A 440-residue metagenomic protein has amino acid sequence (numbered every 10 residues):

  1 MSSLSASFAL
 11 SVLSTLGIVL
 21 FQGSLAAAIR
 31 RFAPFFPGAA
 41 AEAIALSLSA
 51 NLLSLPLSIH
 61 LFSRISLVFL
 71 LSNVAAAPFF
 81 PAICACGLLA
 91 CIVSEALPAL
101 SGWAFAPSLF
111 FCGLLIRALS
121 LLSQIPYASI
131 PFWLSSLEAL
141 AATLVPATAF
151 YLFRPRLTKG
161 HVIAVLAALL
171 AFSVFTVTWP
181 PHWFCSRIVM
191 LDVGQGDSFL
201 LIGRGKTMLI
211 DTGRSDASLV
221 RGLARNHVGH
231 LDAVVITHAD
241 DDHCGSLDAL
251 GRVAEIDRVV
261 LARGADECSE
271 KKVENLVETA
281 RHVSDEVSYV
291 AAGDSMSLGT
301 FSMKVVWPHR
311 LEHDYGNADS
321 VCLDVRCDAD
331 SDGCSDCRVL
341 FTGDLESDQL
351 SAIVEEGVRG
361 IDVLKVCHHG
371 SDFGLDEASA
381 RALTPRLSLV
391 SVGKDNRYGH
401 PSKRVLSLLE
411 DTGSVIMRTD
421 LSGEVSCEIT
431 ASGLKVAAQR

Functional and structural regions predicted by a protein language model:
M1-S5, E95-P98: Helix-coil boundary and interhelical linker segments in multi-pass alpha-helical membrane proteins
S2-S7, S63-I65, F153-K159: Transmembrane helix interruption/hinge and helix-loop junction motifs
S3-T15, L134-A142: Loop-to-transmembrane alpha-helix initiation sites
L4, H60, D314-G316: Short histidine-centered beta-strand/loop micro-motifs that create catalytic or ligand/metal-coordination sites
S14-T15, S47, S54, T237 (+2 more regions): Ser/Thr-centric signal marking residues that sit in or immediately flank functional binding/regulatory motifs
L16-Y127, L383-S391: Alpha-helical transmembrane segments of multi-pass integral membrane proteins
F32-P37, I92-R440: Non-globular, low-confidence helical/coil segments that flank catalytic cores
